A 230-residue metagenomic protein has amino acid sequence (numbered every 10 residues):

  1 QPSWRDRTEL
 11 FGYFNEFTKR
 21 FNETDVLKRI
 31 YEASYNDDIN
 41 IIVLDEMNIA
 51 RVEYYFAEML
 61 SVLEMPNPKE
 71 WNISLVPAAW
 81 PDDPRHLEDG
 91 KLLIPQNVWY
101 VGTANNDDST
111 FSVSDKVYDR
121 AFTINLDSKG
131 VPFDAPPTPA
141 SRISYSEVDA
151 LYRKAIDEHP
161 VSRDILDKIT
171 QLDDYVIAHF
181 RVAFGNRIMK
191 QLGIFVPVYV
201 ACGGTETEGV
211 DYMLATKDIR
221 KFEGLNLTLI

Functional and structural regions predicted by a protein language model:
Q1-L151: AAA+ P-loop NTPase catalytic core and its hallmark functional loops
T138-I230: Alpha-helical lid/collar subdomain of P-loop NTPases
